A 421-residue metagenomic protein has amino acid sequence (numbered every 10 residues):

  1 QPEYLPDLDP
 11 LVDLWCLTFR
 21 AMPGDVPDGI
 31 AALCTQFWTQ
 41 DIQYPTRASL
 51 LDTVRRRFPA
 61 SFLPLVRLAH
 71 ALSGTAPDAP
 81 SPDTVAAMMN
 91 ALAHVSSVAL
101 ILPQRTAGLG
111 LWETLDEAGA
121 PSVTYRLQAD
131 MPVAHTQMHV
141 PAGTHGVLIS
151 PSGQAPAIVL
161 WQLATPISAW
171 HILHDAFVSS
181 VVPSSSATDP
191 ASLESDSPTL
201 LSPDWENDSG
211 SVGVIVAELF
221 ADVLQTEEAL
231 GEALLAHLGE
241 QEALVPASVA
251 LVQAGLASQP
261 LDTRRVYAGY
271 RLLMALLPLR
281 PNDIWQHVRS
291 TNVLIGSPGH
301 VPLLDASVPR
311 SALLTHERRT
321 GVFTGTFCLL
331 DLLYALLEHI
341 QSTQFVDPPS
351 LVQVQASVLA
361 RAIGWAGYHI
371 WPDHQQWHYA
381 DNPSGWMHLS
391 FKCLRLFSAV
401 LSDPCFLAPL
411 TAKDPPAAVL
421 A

Functional and structural regions predicted by a protein language model:
Q1-A421: Extended alpha-helical scaffold regions
